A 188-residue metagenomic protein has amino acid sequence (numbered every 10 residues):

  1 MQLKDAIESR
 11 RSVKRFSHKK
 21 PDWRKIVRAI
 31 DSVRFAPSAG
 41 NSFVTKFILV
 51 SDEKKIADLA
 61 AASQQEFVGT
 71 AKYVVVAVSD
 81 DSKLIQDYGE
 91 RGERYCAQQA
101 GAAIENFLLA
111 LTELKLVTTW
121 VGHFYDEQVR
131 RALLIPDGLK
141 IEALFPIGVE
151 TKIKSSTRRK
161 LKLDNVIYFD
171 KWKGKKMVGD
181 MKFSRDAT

Functional and structural regions predicted by a protein language model:
M1-T188: Acidic, surface-exposed loops and disordered segments
